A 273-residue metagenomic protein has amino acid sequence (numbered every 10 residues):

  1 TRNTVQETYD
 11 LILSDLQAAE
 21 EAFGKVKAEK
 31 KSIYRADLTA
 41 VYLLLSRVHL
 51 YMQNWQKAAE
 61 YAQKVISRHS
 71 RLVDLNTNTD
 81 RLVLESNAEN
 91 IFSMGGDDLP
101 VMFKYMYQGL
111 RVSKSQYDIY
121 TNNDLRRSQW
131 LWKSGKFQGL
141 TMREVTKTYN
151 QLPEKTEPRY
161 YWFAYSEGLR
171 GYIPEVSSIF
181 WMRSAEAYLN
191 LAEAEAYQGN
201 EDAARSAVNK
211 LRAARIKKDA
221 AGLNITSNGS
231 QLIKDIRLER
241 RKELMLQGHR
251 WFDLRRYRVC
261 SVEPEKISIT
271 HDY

Functional and structural regions predicted by a protein language model:
T1-Y107, T121-Y273: Acidic/polar-rich alpha-helix caps and helix-coil junctions
I12, V112-K114: Extracytoplasmic segments of membrane-associated envelope/inner-membrane machinery
